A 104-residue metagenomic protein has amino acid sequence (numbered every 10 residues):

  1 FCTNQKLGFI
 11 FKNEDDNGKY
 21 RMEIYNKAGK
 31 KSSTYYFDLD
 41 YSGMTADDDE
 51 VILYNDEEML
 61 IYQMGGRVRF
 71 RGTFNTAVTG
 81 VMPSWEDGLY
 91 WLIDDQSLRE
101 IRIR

Functional and structural regions predicted by a protein language model:
F1-Q5, Y36-D49, N75-L89: Repeated scaffold domains used in trafficking and secretory/extracellular systems, primarily beta-propellers
T3-Q5, F9-R21, I52-E58, W91-S97: Beta-strand C-termini and the immediately following turn/loop, strongest in propeller blades
D16-F37, E57-T76, S97-R104: Surface-exposed loop/turn elements that mediate protein-protein interactions on large endomembrane-trafficking
G43-I61: C-terminal hydrophobic structural anchor segments that stabilize assembly/packing rather than catalytic chemistry
V81-R104: Hydrophobic, glycine-enriched assembly/anchoring segments
